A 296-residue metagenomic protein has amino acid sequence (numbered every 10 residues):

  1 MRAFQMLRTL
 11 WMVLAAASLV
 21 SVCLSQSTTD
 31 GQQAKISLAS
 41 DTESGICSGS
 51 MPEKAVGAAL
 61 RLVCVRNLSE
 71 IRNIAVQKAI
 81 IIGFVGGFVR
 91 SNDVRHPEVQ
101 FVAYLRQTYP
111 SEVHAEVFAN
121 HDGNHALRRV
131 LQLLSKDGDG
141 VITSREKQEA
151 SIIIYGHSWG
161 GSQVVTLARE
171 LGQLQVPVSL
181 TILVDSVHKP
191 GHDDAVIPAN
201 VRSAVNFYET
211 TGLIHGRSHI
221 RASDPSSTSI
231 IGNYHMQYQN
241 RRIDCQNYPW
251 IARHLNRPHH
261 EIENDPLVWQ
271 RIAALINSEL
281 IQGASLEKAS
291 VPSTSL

Functional and structural regions predicted by a protein language model:
M1-M6: N-terminal secretory signal peptides that target proteins for export/translocation
L10-S21: Bacterial N-terminal signal peptides
V22-A39: Signal peptide processing junction and immediate N-terminal pro/mature segment of secreted/exported proteins
S44-G57, L68-A150, H254: Active-site catalytic motif of lipid deacylating hydrolases and related acyltransferases
L105, V130-D224: Serine-dependent carboxylesterase/thioesterase catalytic core of lipase-like alpha/beta-hydrolase/SGNH enzymes
E112-N120, I142-T143, D193-D194, G216-R217 (+1 more regions): Surface-exposed patches in mature extracellular/periplasmic domains of secreted proteins
A199-L296: C-terminal catalytic-base region of ester-bond hydrolases, centering on the histidine of the charge-relay
